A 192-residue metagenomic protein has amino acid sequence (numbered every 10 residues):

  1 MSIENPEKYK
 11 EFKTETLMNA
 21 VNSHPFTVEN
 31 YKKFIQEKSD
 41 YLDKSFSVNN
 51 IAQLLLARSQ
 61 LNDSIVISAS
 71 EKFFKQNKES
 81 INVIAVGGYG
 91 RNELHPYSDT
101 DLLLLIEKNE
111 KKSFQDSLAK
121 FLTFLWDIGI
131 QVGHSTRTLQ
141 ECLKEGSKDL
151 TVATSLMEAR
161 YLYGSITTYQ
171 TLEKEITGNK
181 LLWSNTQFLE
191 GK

Functional and structural regions predicted by a protein language model:
M1-K192: A nucleotide- and high-energy phosphate-metabolite-utilizing enzyme signature
